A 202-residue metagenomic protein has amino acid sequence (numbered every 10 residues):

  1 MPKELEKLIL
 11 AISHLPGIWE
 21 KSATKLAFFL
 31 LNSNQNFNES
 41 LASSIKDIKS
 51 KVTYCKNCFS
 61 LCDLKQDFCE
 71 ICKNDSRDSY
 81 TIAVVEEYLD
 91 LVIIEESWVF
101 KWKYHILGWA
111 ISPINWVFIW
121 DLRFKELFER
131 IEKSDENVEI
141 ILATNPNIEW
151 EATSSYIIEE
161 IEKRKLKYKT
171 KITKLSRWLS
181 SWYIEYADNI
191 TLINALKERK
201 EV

Functional and structural regions predicted by a protein language model:
M1-P16: Extended, structured, electrostatic nucleic-acid-contact surfaces
I48-K51, K65: Short metal-coordination and nucleic-acid-contact micro-motifs, chiefly zinc-binding Cys/His arrays
C55-C58, C69-C72: Short cysteine-rich clusters marking metal-coordination/redox-active sites
C62-L64, R77: Short functional micro-motifs and their immediate structural scaffolds
T81, V85-E86, N137-W150, I157: Acidic beta-strand-to-loop metal/phosphate-binding motif
I94-I114: Histidine/lysine/aspartate-rich catalytic loop segments that bind and position anionic ligands
K169-V202: Conserved phosphate-handling catalytic cores of large alpha/beta enzymes
